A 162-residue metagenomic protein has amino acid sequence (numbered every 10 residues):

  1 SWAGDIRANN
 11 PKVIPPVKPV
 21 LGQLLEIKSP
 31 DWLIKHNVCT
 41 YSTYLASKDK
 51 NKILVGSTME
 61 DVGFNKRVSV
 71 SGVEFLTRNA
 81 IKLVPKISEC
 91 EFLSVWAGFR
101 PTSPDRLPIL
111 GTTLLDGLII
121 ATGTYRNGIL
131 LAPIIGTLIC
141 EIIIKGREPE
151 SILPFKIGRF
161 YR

Functional and structural regions predicted by a protein language model:
S1-D116: Active-site substrate-recognition segment that forms the wall of the catalytic cavity or substrate channel
K86-R162: C-terminal catalytic lobe of FAD-dependent flavoproteins
